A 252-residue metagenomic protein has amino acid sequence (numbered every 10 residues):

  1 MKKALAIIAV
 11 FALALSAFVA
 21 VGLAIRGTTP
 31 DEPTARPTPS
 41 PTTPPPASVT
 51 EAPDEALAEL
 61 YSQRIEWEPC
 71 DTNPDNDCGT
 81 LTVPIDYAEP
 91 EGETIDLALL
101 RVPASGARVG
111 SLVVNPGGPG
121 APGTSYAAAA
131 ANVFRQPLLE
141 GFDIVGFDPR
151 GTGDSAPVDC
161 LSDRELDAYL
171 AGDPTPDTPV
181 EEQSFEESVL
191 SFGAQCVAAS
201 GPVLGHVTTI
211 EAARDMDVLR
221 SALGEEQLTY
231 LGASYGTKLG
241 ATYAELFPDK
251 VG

Functional and structural regions predicted by a protein language model:
M1-L23, L81, M216: Secretory targeting and sorting signals
A4, A12, I25, P41-A56: Charged, compositionally biased non-catalytic regions
S16-A47: C-terminal region of N-terminal signal peptides and the immediate post-cleavage residues of exported proteins
S48-G252: Gly/Pro-rich cap/lid or specificity-loop segments adjacent to the active site
